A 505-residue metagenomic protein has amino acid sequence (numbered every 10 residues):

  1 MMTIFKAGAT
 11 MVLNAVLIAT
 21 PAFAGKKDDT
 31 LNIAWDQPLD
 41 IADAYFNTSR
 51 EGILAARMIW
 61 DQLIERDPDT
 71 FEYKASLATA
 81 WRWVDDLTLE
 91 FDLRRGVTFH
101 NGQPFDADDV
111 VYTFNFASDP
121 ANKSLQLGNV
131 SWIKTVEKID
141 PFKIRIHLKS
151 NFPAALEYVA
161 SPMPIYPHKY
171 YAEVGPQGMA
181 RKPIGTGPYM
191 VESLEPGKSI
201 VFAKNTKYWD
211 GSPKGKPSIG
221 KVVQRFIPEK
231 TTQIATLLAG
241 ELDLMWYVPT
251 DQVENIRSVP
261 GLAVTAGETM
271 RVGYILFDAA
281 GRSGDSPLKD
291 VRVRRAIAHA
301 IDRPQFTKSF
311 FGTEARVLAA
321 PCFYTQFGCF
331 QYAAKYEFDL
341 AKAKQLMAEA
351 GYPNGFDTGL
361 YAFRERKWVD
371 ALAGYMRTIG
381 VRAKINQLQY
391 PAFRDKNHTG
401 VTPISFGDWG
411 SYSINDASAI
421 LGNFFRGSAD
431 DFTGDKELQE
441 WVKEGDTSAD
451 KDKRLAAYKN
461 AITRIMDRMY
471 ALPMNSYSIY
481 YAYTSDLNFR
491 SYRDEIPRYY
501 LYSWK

Functional and structural regions predicted by a protein language model:
A34-D85, N115, I184: N-terminal lobe/hinge region of extracytoplasmic solute-binding protein
D67-P68, E72, A160-P217, K221-V223 (+3 more regions): Gly/Pro-rich hinge or "lid" segments in bacterial periplasmic/extracellular proteins
R82, L127-Y170, S193-E195: Surface-exposed binding/hinge segments that line and control ligand-binding clefts or catalytic entry sites
D92, R295, R382-F393, S411 (+1 more regions): Extracytoplasmic/peripheral linker and loop segments enriched in polar/acidic and small residues with frequent Thr/Pro
K207-N255, R382-K384: Ligand-site clamp/hinge motif
Q252-N255, T265, D285-T325, W368 (+1 more regions): Periplasmic-binding protein-like
G284, A315-E349, K367: Structural transition elements
Y481-K505: Long beta-strand-rich cores associated with HINT superfamily self-processing modules
